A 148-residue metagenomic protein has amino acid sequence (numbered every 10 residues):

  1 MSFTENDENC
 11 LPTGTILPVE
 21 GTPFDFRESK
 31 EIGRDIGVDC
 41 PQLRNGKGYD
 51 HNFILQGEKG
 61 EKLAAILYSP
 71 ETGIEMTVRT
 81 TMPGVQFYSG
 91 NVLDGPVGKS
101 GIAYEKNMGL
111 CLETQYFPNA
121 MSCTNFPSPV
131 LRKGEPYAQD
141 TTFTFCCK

Functional and structural regions predicted by a protein language model:
M1-K148: An exposed, glycine/acidic-rich loop-and-rim segment of catalytic or binding clefts
